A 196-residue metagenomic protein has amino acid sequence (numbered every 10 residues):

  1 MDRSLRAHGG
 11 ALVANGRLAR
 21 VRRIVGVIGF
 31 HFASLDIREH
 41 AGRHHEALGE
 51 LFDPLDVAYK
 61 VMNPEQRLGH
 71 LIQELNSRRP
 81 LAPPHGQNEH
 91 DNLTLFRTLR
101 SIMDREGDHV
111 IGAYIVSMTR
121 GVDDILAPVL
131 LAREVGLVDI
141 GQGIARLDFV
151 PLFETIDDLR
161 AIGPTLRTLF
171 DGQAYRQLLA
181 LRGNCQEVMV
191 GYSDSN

Functional and structural regions predicted by a protein language model:
M1-R105: Extended, charge-enriched "interface" segments that sit outside catalytic cores
R3, V25, S34-D36, E74-N196: Conserved alpha/beta-domain cores
